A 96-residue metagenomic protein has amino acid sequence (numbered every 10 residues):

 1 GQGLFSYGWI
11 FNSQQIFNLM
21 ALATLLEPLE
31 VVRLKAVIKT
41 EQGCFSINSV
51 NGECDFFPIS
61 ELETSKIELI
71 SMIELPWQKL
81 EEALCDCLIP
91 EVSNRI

Functional and structural regions predicted by a protein language model:
G1-S65, I73-Q78, E82-I96: C-terminal accessory "lid"/substrate-recognition subdomains
I70: Flexible loop/N-cap segments at domain edges
